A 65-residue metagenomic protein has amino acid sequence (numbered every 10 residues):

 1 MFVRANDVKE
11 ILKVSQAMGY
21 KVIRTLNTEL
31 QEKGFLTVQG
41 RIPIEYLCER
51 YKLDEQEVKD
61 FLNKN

Functional and structural regions predicted by a protein language model:
M1-R4, G40: N-terminal alpha-helical segment
F2, E10-I11: Charge-rich amphipathic alpha-helical interaction elements
V3, L62-N65: Short hydrophobic/aromatic patches at helix-to-coil boundaries
A5-N6, E45: Residues within the helices of the helix-turn-helix
L12-Y51, E55-L62: Major-groove DNA-recognition helix of helix-turn-helix-type DNA-binding domains
